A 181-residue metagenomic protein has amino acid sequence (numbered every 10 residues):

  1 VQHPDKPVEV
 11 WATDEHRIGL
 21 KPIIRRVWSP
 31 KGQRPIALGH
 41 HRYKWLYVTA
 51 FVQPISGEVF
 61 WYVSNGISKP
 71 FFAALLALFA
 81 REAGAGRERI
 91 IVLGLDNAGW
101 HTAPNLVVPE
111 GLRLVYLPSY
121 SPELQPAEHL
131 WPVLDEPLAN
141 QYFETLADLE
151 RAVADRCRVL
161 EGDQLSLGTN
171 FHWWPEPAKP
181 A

Functional and structural regions predicted by a protein language model:
V1-A77, W173-A181: Extended, low-complexity cationic-aromatic segments
K6-V10, A127-A181: C-terminal anion-handling pockets and recognition modules
P7-V8, R89, E110-R113: Short glycine-/polar-rich loops that comprise or flank the Walker A/P-loop and associated switch/sensor motifs
W11-T13, I91-L95, V115-P118: Short beta-strand segments
G19-K21, H101-A103, L124-P126: Short catalytic/ligand-binding loop motif for oxyanion handling, primarily in non-cytosolic enzymes, centered on
Q33-H41, E110-H129: RNase H-like polynucleotidyl transferase catalytic core
L76, R87-H101, Q125: Acidic/histidine-rich, metal-coordinating catalytic segments
A103-G111: Short, aromatic/basic amphipathic alpha-helical patches
